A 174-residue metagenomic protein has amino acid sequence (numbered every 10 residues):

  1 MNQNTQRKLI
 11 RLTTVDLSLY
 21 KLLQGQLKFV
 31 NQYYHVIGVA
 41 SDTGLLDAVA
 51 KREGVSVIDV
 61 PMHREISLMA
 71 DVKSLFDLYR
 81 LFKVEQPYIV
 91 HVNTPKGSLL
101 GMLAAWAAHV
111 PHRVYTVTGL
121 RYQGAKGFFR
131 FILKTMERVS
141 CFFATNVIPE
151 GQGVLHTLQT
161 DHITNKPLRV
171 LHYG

Functional and structural regions predicted by a protein language model:
M1-S41, E53-V55: N-terminal subdomain of nucleotide-sugar transferases
R7-T13, A105-L120, E137, I148 (+1 more regions): Active-site proximal beta-strand in glycosyltransferases
L17-Q24, M69-F76, P111-H112, R121-F143: Nucleotide-sugar donor phosphate/pyrophosphate-binding loop at the beta->alpha transition of glycosyltransferases
T43-A48, F143-G174: A short, active-site helix/loop in glycosyltransferases that binds the activated sugar's phosphate group
E53, E85, A108: Active-site charged/polar residues at nucleotide-handling catalytic sites that mediate phosphoryl, nucleotidyl
S56-H63, N93, V117: Short beta->alpha connector loops at strand-helix junctions that form conserved, small/polar/Pro-enriched
L81-Y88: Glycine-rich phosphate-binding loop signature in dinucleotide/nucleotide-binding domains
V92-S98: Short His-centered aromatic/hydrophobic patch
